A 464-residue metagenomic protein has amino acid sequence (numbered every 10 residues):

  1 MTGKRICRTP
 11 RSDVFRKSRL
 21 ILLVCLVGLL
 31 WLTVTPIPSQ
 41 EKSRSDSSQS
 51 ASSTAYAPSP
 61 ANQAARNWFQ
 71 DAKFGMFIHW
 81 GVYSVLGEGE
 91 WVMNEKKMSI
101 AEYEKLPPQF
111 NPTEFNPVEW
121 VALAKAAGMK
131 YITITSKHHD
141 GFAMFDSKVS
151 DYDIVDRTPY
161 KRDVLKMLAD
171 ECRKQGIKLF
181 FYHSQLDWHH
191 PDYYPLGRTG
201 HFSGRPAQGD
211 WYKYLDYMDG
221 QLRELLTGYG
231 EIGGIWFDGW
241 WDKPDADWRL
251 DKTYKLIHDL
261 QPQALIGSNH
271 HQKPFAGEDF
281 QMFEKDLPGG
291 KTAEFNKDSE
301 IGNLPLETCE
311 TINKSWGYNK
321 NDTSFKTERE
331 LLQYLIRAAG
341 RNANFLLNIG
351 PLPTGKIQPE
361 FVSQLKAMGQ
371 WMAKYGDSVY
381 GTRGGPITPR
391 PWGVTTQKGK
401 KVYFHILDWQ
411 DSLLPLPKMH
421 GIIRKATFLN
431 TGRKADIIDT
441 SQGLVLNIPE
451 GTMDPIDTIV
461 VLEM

Functional and structural regions predicted by a protein language model:
M1-K17: N-terminal secretory signal peptides that target proteins for export/translocation
R5, W31-T33, I257: Residue-level detector of alpha-helical hydrophobic segments embedded in or interacting with membranes
I21-T33: Bacterial N-terminal signal peptides
T35-P38: Sec/Tat signal peptide C-region and signal peptidase I cleavage site
Q40-M464: Mature catalytic domains of secreted/periplasmic carbohydrate-active enzymes
